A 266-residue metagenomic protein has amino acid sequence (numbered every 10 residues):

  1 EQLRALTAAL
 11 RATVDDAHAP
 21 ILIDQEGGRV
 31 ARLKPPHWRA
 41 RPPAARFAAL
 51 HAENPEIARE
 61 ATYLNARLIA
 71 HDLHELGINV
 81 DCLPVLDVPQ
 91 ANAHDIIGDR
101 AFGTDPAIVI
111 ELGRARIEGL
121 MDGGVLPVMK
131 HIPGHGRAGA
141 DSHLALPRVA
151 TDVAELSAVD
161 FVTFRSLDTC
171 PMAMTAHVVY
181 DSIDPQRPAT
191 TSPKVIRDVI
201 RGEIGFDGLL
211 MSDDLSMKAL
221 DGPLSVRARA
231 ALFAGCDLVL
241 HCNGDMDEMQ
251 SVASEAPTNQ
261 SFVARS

Functional and structural regions predicted by a protein language model:
E1-Q90, F102, V109, E118-V125 (+2 more regions): N-terminal beta-rich core of secreted/periplasmic extracellular enzymes
Q2-T13, R114-E255, Q260-V263: Second-shell residues forming the walls of enzyme active-site clefts
I23, D99, K130-I132: Short glycine- and Lys/Arg-enriched binding-loop motifs that mark or flank ligand-binding interfaces
R39-R59, A93-L112, A140-A158, I183-T190: Glycine-rich tight-turn/loop motif centered on a GG-T
P84-D87, P106, H131-P133, H177: Short, structured patches in soluble enzyme cores that scaffold and shape functional sites
